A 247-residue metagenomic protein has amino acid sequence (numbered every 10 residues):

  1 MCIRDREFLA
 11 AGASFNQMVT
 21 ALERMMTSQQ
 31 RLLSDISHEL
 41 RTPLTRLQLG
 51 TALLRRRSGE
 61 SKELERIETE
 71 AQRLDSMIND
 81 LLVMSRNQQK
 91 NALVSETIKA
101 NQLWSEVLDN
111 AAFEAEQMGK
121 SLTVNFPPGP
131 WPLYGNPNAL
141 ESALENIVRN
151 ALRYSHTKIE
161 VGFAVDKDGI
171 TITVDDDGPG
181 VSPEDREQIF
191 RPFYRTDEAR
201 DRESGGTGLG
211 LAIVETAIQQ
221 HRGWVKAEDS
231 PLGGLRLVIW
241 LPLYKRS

Functional and structural regions predicted by a protein language model:
M1-L33, Q48-R57, R73, R86 (+7 more regions): Membrane-proximal HAMP signal-relay module
Q89-V94, P132-G135: Conserved micro-motifs of the catalytic ATP-binding
V94-D109: A conserved beta-strand-to-alpha-helix junction within the catalytic ATP-binding
E96, S121-W131, L232: Conserved catalytic submotifs in the C-terminal HATPase_c
T157, R222-G223: Conserved glycine-rich
K158-D168: Short beta-strand/loop element within the Bergerat-fold HATPase_c
D176: Acidic ATP/Mg2+-coordinating residue in the GHKL
V181-F193: Short conserved segment of the HATPase_c
